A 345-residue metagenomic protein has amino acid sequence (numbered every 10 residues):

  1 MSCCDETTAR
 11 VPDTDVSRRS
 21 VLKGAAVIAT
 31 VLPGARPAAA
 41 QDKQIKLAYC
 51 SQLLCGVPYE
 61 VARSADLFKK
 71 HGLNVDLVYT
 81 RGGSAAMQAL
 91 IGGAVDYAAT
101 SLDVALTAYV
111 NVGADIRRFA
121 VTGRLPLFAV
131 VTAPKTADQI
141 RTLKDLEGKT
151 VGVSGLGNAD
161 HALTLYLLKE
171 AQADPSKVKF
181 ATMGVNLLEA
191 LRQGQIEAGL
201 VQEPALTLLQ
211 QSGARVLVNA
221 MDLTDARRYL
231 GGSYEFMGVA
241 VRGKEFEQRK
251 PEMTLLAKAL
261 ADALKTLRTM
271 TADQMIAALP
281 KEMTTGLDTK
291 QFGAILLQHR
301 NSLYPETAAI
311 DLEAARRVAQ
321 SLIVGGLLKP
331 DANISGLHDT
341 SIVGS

Functional and structural regions predicted by a protein language model:
M1-S17, V27-T30: N-terminal secretory signal peptides
C3-C4, A40-M183, Q193, E197-E203 (+1 more regions): Short, glycine-/small- and polar/acidic-enriched structural segments that line small-molecule recognition paths
G56, M87, L102, L143 (+9 more regions): Extracytoplasmic/secreted envelope proteins and their assembly/folding machinery, especially bacterial periplasmic
K70, D222-G232, N301-I310: Short, solvent-exposed loop/beta-turn-alpha elements that line the ligand-binding surface or hinge of extracytoplasmic
N186-P280: Pocket-lining segment of extracytoplasmic ligand-binding domains
F246-L327: Secondary-structure end/capping motifs
R316-S345: Conserved C-terminal helix/tail region of periplasmic/extracytoplasmic solute-binding proteins
